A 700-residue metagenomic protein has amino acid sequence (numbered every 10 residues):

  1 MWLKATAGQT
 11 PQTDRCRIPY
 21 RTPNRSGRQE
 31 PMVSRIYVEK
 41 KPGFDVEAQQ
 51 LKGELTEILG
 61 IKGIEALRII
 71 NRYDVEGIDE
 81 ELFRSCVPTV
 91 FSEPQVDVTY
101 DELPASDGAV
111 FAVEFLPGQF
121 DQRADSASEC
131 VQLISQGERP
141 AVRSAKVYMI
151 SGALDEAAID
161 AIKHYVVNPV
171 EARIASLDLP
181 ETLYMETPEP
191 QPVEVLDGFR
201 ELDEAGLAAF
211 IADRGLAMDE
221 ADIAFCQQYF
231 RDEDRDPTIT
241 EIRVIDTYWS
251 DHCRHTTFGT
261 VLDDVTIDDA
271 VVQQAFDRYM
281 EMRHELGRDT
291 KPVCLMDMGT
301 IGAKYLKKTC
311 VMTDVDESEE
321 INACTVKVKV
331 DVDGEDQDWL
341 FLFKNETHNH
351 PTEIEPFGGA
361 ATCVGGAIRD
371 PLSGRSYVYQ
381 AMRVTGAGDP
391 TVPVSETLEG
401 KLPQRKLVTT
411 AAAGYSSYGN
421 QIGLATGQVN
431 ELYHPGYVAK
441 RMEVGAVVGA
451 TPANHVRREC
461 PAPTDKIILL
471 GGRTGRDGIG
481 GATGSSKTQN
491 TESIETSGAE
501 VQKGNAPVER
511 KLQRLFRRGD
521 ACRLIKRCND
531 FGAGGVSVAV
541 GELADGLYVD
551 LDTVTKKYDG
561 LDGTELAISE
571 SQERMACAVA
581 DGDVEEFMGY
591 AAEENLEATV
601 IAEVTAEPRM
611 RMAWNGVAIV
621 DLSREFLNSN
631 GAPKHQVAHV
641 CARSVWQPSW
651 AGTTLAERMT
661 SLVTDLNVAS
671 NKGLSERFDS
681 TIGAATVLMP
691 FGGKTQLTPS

Functional and structural regions predicted by a protein language model:
M32-P42, I69-D74, D107-P117, K146-Y148 (+2 more regions): Short glycine-/aliphatic-rich beta-strand segments at the starts of folded cytosolic domains
V38-E47, G77-D79, A112-R123, L154 (+2 more regions): Short, surface-exposed ligand-recognition loops at beta-strand->loop->(often short) alpha-helix junctions that present
G43-G60, R84-V87, Q119-S135, G541-V554: Short amphipathic alpha-helix segments
Q50-L55, F83-E93, S126-V131, A158-V167 (+1 more regions): Short amphipathic alpha-helices in soluble, non-transmembrane regions that often serve as interface/regulatory elements
G63, G118, R139, A145 (+1 more regions): Glycine/proline-enriched, intrinsically flexible loops and inter-domain linkers
P94-A145, R283: Short, solvent-exposed interaction modules
